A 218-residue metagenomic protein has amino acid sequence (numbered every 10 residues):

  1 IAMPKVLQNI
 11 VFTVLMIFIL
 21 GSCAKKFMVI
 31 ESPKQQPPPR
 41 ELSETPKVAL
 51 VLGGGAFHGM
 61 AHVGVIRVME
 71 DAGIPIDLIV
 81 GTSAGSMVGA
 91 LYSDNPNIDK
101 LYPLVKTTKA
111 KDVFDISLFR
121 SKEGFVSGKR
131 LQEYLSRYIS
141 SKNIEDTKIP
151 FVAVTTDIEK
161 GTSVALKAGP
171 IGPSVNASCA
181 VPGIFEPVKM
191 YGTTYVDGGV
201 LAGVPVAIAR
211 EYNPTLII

Functional and structural regions predicted by a protein language model:
P4-F12, S22-I79, L91-I218: Patatin-like phospholipase
F18-L20: Hydrophobic core
G81, G85: Gly/Ala-rich beta-loop-alpha elbow adjacent to hydrolase catalytic centers
